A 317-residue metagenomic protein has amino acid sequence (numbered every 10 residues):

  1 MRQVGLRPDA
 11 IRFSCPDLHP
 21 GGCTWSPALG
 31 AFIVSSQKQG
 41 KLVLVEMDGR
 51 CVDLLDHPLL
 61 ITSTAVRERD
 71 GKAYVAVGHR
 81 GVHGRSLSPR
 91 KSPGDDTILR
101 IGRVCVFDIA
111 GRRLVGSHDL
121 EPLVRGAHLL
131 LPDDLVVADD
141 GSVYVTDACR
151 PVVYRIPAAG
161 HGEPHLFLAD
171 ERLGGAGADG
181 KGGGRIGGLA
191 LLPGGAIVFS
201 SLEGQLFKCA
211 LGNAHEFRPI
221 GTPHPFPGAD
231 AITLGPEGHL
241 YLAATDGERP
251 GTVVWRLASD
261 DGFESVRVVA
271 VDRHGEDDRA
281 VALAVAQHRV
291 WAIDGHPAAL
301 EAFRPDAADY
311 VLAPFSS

Functional and structural regions predicted by a protein language model:
M1-P20, V266-R267, F315: A short helix->beta-strand "capping" segment at the edge of beta-propeller domains
D9-I11, V52-P58, V115-E121, E163-R172 (+2 more regions): Beta-propeller fold detector
S14-G30, P58-V82, E121-V143, R172-A196 (+3 more regions): Beta-rich, blade/repeat-based domains predominating in secreted/periplasmic proteins but also intracellular
Q37, G78-R80, A148-C149, G194 (+3 more regions): Short loop/turn segments immediately following the C-termini of beta-strands
E46-R50, D108-R112, P157-H161, A210-H215 (+2 more regions): Short loop/turn segments that connect beta-strands within beta-propeller blades
A76-L99, D246-G247, G295-Y310: Short, conserved, GDST-rich strand-edge loop motifs in beta-rich repeat architectures
L87-D139: Asp-box/WD-like beta-propeller blade repeats and closely related beta-sheet repeat scaffolds
G94-A110, V254-D260, P305-S317: Beta-propeller blade signature
